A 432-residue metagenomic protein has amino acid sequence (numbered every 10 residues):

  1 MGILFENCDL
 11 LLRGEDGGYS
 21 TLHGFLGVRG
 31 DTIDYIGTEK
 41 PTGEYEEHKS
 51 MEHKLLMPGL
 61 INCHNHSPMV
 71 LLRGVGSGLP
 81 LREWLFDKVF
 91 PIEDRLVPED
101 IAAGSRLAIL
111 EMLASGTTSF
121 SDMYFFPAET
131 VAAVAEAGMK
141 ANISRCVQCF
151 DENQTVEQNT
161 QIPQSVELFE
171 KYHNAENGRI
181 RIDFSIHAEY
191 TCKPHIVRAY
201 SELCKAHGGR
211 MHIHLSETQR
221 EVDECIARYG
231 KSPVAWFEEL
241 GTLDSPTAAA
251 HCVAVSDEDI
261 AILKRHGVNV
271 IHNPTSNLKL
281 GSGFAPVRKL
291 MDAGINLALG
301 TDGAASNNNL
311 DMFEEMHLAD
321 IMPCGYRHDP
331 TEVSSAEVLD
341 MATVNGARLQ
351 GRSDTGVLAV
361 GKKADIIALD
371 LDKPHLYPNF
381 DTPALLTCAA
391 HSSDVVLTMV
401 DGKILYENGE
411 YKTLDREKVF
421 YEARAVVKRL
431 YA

Functional and structural regions predicted by a protein language model:
M1-G24, R29, E39, A342-A432: Active-site microenvironment of metallo-dependent hydrolases
I3-E6, T42-W84, R106, L110-A114: Replace "His-x-His-based motif
C8, L26, D31, H53 (+15 more regions): Divalent metal-coordination and catalytic microenvironments
L71-A103, L110, K140-I162, Q219-P246 (+3 more regions): Active-site gating loops and adjacent loop-to-helix segments of metal-dependent hydrolytic enzymes
R73-M139, I162-A175, A423-A432: Alpha-helical scaffold segments that flank or form the walls of functional sites
E129-V253, E258: Metal-coordinating catalytic core of metallo-dependent amide/deamination hydrolases
E239-P246, R288-K373, A389-H391: His/Asp/Glu-enriched, well-ordered alpha-helical/loop segment that forms or immediately abuts the divalent-metal
E258, K264-I295, G300-T301: A conserved active-site cap/scaffold subdomain adjacent to cofactor or substrate pockets
